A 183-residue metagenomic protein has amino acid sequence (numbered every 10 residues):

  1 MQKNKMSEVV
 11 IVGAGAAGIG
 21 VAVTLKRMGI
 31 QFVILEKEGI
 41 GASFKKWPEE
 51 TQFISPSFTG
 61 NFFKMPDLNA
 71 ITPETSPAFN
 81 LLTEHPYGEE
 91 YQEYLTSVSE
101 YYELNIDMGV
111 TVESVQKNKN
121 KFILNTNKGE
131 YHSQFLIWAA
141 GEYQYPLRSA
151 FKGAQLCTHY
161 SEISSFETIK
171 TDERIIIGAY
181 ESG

Functional and structural regions predicted by a protein language model:
N4-I34, R174-G183: N-terminal Rossmann-like FAD-binding beta1-loop-alpha1 element of flavoenzymes
V10-V12, E130-Y143, R174-I177: Short hydrophobic core segments
V21, K117, L147-S149: Short glycine-/acidic-enriched loop or helix-start segments at secondary-structure transitions that form or flank
L35, G39-Q92: Glycine-rich active-site loop/strand segments that organize a redox cofactor
Y87, A140-G183: Glycine-rich dinucleotide-binding loop and its adjacent helix/turn
G88-I106, A139, Y143-Q144: Helical element adjacent to the flavin cofactor pocket in flavoenzyme catalytic cores
M108-F122: A conserved short coil-to-beta-strand element within the FAD-binding core of flavoproteins
N125-G129: Glycine-centered tight beta-turn/hairpin loop motif at sheet-sheet or coil-to-beta transitions
